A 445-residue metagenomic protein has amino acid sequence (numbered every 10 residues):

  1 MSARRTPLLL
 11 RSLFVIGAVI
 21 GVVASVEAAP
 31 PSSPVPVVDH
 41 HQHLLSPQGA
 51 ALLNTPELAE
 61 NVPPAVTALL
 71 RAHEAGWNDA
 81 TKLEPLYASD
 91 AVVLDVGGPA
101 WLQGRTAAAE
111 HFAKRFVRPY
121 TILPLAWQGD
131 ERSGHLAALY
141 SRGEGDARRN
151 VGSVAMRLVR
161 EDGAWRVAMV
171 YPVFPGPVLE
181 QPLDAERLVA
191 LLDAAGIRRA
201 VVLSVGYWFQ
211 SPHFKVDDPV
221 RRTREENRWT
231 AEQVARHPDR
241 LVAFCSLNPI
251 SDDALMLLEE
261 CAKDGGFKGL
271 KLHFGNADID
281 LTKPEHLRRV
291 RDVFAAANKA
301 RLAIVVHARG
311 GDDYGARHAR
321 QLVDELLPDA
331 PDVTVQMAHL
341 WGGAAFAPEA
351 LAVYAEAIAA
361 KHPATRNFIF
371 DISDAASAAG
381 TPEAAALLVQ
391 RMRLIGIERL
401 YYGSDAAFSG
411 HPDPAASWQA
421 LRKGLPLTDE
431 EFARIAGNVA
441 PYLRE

Functional and structural regions predicted by a protein language model:
A29-P36, N54-G76, T81-P85, A168: Short, low-complexity N-terminal intrinsically disordered segments enriched in polar/charged residues
P36, L52-N54, T81-P85, A164 (+4 more regions): Mid-to-C-terminal alpha-helical segments outside catalytic/metal-binding sites
Q48, V92-L102, R115: A short gly/proline-enriched turn/hairpin at secondary-structure junctions
L69, D79-V96, I435-N438: Short, well-ordered alpha-helical segments enriched in acidic and aromatic residues
V92-V93, T106-V151: Surface-exposed, charged secondary-structure patches
V151-F174: Short beta-strand edge/turn micro-motifs at domain boundaries
R198-R199, Y207-D312, R317, D374: Active-site gating/metal-coordination segments in enzymes
K268-G269, T282-Y401: Catalytic pocket-lining loop regions of alpha/beta-barrel enzymes, especially the amidohydrolase/enolase/GH5 lineages
